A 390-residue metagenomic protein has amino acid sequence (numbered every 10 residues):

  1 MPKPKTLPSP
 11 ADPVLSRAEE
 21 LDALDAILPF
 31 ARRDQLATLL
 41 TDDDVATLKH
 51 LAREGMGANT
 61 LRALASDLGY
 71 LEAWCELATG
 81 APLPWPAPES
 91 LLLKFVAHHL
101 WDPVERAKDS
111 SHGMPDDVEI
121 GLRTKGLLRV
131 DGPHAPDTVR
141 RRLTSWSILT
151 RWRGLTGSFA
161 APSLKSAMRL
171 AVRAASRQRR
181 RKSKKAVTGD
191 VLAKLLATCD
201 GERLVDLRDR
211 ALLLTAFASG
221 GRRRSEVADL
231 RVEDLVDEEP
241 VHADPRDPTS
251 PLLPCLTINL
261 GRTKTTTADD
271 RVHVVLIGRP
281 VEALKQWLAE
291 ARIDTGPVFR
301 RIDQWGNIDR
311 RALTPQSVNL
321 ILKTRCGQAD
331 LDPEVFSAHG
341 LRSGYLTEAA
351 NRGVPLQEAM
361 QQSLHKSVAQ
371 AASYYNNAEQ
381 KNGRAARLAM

Functional and structural regions predicted by a protein language model:
L7-L15, A23-I27, D34-L40, V45 (+6 more regions): Conserved catalytic core of the tyrosine transesterase superfamily
L39-D44, A63-D67, P88-L93, P115: Helix-boundary capping/turn motifs
D43-D67, C75, P82-L83, H99-L100 (+1 more regions): Short, aromatic/basic-rich helix-turn unit that serves as a nucleic-acid recognition element
W74-L77, R222: Alpha-solenoid helical repeat scaffolds
G80-P88, F159-S163: Short, glycine/acidic-rich hinge or "gate" loops at secondary-structure transitions that mediate conformational
A87-P103: Interface signal in eukaryotic adaptor modules for cytoskeleton, membrane trafficking, and small-GTPase signaling
